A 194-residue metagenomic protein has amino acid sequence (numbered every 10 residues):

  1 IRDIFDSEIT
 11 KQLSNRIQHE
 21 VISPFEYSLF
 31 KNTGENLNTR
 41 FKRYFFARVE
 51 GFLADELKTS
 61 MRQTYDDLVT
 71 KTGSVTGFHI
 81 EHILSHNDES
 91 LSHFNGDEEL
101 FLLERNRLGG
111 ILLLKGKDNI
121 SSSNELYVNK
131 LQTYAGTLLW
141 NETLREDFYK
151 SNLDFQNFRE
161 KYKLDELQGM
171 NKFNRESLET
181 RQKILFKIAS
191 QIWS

Functional and structural regions predicted by a protein language model:
I1-E104, L108, L113-L114: Intrinsically disordered, low-complexity N-proximal targeting/linker segments that flank membranes
L102-R107, I111-S194: Long, cytosolic, alpha-helical-rich C-terminal regions that act as interaction/scaffolding modules
